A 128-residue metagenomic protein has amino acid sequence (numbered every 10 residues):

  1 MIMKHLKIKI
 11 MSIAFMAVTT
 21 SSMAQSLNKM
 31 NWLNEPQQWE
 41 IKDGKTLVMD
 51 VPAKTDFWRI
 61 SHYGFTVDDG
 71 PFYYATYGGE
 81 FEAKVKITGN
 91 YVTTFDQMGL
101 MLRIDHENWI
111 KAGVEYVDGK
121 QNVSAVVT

Functional and structural regions predicted by a protein language model:
M1-S26: Bacterial Sec-dependent N-terminal signal peptides
Q25-T128: Extracellular glycan-recognition regions
